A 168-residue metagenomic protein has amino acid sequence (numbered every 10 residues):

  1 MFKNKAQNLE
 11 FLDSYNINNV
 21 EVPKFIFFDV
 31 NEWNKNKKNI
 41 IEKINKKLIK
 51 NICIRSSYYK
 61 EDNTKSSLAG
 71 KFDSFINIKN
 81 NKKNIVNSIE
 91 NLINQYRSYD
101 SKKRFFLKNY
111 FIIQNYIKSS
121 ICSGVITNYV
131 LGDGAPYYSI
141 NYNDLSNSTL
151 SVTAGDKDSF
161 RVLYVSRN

Functional and structural regions predicted by a protein language model:
M1-N168: Nucleotide/phosphate-binding sheet-loop regions of phosphoryl- and nucleotidyl-transfer enzymes
